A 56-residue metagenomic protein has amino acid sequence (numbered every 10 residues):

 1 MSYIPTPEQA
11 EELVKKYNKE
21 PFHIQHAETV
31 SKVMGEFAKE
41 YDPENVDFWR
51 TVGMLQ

Functional and structural regions predicted by a protein language model:
M1-L55: Metal-dependent phosphohydrolase cores
